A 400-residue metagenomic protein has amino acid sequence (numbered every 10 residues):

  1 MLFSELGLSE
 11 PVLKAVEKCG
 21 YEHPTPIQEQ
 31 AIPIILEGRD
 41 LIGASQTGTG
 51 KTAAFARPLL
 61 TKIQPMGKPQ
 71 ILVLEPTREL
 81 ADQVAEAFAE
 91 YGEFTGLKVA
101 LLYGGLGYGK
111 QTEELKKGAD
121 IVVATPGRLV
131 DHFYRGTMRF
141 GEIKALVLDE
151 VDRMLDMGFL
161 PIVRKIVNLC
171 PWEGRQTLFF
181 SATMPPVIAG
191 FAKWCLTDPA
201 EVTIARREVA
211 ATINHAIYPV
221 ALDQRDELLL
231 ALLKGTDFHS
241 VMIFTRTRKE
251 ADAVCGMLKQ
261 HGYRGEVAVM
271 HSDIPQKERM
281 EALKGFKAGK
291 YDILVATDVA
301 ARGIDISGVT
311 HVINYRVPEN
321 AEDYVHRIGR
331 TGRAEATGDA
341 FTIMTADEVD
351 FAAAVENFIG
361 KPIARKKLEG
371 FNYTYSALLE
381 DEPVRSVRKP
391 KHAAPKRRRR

Functional and structural regions predicted by a protein language model:
L2-A377, R397: Conserved helicase RecA-like core
L379-R400: Intrinsically disordered, Lys/Arg-rich low-complexity segments
